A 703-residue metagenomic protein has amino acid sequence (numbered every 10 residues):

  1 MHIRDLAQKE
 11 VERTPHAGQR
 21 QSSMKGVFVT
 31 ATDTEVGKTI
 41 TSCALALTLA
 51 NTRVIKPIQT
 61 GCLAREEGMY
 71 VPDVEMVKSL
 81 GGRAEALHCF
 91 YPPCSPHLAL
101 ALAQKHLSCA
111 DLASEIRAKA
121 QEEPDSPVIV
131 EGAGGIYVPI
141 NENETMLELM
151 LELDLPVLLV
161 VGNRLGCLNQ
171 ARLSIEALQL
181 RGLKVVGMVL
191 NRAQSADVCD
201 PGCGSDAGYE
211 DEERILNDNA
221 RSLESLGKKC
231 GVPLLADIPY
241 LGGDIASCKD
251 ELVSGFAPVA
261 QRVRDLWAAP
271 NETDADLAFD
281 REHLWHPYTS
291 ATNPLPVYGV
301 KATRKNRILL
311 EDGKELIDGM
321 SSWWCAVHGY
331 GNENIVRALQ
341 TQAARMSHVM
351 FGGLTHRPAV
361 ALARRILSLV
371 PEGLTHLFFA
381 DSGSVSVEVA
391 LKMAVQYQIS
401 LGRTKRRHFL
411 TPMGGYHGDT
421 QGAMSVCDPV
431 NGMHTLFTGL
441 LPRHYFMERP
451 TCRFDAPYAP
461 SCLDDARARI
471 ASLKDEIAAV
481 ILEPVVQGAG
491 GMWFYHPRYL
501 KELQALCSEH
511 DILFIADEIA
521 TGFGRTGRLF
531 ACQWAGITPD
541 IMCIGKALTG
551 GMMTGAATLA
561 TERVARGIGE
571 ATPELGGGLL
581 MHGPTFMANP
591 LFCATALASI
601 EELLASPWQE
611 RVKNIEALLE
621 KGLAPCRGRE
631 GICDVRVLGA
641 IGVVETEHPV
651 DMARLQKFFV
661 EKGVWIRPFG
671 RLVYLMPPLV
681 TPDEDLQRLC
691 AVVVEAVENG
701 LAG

Functional and structural regions predicted by a protein language model:
M24-V27: Extreme N-terminal starter segment of soluble prokaryotic enzymes
V29-S42: Glycine-rich phosphate-binding P-loop
I40-H106: N-terminal phosphate/diphosphate-binding loop that engages ATP/GTP or pyrophosphate donors across diverse enzyme folds
P96-I140: Phosphate-binding/switch loop-helix module in NTP-utilizing enzymes
N141-E148, R172-L173, L216-L223, Y495-K501: Charged helix-capping and loop-helix junction motifs
N143-N163: Inter-motif core of Ras-like GTPase G domains
E176-N271: C-terminal lobe/tail of nucleotide-utilizing enzymes
E272-G703: Conserved N-terminal phosphate-binding loop of PLP-dependent enzymes in the Aspartate aminotransferase
